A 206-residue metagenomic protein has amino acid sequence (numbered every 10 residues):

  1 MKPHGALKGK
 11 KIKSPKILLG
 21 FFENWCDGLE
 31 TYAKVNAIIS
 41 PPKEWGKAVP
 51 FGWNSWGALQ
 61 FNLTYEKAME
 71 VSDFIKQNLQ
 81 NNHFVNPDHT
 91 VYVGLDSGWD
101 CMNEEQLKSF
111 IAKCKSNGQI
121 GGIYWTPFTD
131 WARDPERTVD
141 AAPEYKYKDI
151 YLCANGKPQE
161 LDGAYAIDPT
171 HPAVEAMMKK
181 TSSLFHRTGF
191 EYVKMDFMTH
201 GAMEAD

Functional and structural regions predicted by a protein language model:
M1-H83, P87, N117: Carbohydrate-recognition beta-sandwich/jelly-roll modules in extracellular/periplasmic carbohydrate-active proteins
V85-D206: Aromatic- and carboxylate-enriched substrate-binding clefts and catalytic-loop regions of carbohydrate-active enzymes
